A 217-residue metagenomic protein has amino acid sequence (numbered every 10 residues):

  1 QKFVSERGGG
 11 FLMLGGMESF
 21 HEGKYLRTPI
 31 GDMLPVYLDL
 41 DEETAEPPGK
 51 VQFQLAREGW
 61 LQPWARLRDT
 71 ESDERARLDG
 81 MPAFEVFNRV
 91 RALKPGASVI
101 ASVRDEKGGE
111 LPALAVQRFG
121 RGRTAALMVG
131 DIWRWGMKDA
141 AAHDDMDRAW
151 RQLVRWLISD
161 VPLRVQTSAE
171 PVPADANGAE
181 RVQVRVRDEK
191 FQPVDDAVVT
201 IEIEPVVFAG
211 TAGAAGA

Functional and structural regions predicted by a protein language model:
Q1-A217: N-linked glycosylation sequons
